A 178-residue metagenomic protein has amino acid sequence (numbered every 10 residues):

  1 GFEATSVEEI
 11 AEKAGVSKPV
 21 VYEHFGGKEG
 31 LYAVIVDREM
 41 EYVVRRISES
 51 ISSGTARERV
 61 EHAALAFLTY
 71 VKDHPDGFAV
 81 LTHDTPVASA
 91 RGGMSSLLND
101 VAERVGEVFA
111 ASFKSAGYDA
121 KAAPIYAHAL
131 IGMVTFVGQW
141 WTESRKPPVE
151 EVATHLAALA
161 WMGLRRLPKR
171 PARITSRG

Functional and structural regions predicted by a protein language model:
F2-G30, V34: Helix-turn-helix
V7, E29, A33, D37 (+5 more regions): Short, structured helix-loop boundary elements
I10, I35-E39, V43-I47, V105: Generic hydrophobic, amphipathic alpha-helix propensity
V34, S48-P75, Y126-L130, A153: Hydrophobic alpha-helical connector segments
E41-V44, A90-K114, P124-F136, E151-T154 (+1 more regions): Amphipathic alpha-helical packing segments from all-alpha helical-bundle domains
H62, T69-E107, F113-A120, Q139 (+1 more regions): Short secondary-structure transition hinges
L167-G178: C-terminal effector-binding regulatory domain of bacterial HTH transcription factors
